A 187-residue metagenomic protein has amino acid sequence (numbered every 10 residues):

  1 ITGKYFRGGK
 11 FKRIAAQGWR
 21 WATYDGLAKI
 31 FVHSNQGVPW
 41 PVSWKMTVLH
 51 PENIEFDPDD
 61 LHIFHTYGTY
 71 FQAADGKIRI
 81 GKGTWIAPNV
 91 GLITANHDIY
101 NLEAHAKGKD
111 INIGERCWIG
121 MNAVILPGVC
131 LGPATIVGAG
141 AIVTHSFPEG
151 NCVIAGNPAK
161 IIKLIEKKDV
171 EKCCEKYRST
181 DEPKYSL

Functional and structural regions predicted by a protein language model:
I1-T94, I99, E115, P133 (+3 more regions): Domain-scale signature associated with acetyltransferase and cell-envelope carbohydrate enzymes
Y100-A104: Flexible, solvent-exposed loop segments that connect beta-strands
A106-K109: Replace "Gram-negative outer membrane beta-barrel proteins" with "bacterial and organellar outer membrane beta-barrel
R116, M121-N122: A structural-propensity feature for long, helix-poor, extended segments
N122-I136, A141-S146: Beta-rich strand-turn-strand
